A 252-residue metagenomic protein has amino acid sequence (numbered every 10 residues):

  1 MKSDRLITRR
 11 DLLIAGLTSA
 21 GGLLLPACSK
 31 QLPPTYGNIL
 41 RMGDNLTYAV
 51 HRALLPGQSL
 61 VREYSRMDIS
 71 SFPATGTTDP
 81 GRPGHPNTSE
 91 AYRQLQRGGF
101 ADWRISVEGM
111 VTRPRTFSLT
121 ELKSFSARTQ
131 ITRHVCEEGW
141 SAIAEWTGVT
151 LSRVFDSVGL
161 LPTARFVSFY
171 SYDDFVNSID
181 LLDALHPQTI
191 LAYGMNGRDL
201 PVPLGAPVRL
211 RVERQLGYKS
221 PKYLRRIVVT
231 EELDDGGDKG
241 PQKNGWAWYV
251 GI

Functional and structural regions predicted by a protein language model:
K2-R97, S157-I252: Extended, aromatic/histidine-rich regions of cofactor-dependent oxidoreductases associated with respiratory
R93-A142: A glycine-rich, hydrophobic loop/mini-helix early in the fold
W103, R115, T147-T150, V154 (+1 more regions): Stable alpha-helical elements in mature extracytoplasmic
R113-R115, A144, Y218, D235: Residue-level signal for secondary-structure boundary sites
S118-T120, S152, G194: Short acidic (Asp/Glu) patches
F125-N177: Mid-length scaffold segments of soluble, non-membrane domains
